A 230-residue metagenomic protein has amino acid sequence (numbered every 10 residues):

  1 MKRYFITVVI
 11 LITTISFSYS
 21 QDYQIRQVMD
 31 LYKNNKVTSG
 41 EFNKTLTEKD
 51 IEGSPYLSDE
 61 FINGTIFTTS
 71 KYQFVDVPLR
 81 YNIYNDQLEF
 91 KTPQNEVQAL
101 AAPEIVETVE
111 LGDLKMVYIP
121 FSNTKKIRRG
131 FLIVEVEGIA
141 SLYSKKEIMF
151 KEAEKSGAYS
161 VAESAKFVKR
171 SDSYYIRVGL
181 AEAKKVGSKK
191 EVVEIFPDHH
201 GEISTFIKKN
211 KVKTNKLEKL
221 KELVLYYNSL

Functional and structural regions predicted by a protein language model:
M1-Q24, L223: Bacterial Sec-dependent N-terminal signal peptides
I10, T14, T47, V106-E107 (+2 more regions): N-terminal hydrophobic or amphipathic segments with adjacent small-residue motifs that include Sec signal peptides
S18-G53: Sec-dependent signal peptide cleavage junction
Q24-Q27, E104, E191, E202: Exposed alpha-helical structural elements
L57-G187: Aromatic-patch recognition
E163-L230: Mixed-charge (acidic/basic) macromolecular-recognition segments
